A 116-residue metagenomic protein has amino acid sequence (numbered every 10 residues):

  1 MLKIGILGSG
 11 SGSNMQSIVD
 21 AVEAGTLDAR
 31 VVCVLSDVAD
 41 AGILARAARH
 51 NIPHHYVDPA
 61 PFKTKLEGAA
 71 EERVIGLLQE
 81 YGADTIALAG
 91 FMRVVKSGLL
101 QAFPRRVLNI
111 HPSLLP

Functional and structural regions predicted by a protein language model:
M1-P116: One-carbon transfer enzymes
